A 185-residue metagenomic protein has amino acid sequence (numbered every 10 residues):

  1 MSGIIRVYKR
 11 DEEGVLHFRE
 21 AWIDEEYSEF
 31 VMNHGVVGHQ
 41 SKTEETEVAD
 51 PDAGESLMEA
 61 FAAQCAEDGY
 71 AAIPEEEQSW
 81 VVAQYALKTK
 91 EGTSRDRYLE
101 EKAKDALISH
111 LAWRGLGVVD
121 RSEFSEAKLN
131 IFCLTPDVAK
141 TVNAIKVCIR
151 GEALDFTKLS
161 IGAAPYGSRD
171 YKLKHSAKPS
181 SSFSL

Functional and structural regions predicted by a protein language model:
M1-E26, A63-E67, K90, S94 (+2 more regions): Short N-terminal "domain-start" leader segments that mark the transition from disordered tails or signal peptides into
E12-E13, H17-T43, D105-F124: Short aromatic-glycine-(Arg/Gly/Cys) micro-motifs in beta-strand/loop hairpins
H39-A53, L129-L134: A short, exposed loop/beta-hairpin motif centered on an aromatic-Gly-Thr core
A49-A66, V142-R150: A short, charged, amphipathic alpha-helix used as a generic interaction element across diverse proteins
A71-I73, G151-R169: Conserved short beta-strand edge segments in small beta-sheet-based binding/regulatory domains
E77-R95: Short glycine-/aliphatic-rich beta-strand segments at the starts of folded cytosolic domains
Y85-L87, C133-D137: Short beta-strand-to-loop capping motifs
Y166-L185: Short, low-order "capping/linker" segments at domain edges
